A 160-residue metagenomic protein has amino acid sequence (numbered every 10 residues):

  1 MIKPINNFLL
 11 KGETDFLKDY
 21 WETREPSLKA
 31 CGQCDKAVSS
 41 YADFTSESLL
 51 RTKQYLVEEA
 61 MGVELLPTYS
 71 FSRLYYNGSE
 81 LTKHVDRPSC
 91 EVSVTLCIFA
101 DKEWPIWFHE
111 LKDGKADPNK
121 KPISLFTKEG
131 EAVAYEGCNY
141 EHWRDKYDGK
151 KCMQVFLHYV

Functional and structural regions predicted by a protein language model:
M1-M61: Non-heme Fe(II)/2-oxoglutarate
P4-I5, L66-P67, A134-Y135, F156: A structural signal for short, well-ordered beta-strand segments and their strand-loop junctions that often border
T52-L56, F71, S93: Generic beta-strand or strand-like secondary-structure segments
E58, G62-V63, F99-E103: Short helix-capping and hinge/turn segments at secondary-structure transitions, especially at repeat and domain
G62-F71: A short coil-to-beta-strand element that immediately follows conserved catalytic motifs
L74: Conserved active-site beta-strand element of glycosyltransferases/polysaccharide synthases
N77-N139, W143, K151-V155, V160: Catalytic core of non-heme Fe(II) oxygenases with the double-stranded beta-helix
